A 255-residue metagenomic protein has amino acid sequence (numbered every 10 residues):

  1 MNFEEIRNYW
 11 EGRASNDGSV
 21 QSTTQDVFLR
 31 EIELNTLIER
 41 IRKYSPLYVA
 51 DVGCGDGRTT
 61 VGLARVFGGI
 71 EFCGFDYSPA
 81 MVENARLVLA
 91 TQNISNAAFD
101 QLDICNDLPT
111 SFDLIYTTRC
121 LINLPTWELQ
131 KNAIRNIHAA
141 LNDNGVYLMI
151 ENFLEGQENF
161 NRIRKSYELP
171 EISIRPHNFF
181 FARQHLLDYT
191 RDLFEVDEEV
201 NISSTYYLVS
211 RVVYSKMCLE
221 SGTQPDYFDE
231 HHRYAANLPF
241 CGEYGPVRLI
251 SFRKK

Functional and structural regions predicted by a protein language model:
M1-K43: Conserved class I S-adenosyl-L-methionine
A50, R58-C105: Class I SAM-dependent methyltransferase SAM/SAH-binding core
G55: Conserved glycine-rich SAM-binding loop
Y116: A conserved beta-strand element that flanks and buttresses the S-adenosyl-L-methionine
K131-D143: A short glycine-rich, Lys/Arg-flanked "PGG" loop and its adjoining helix->strand segment in the class I
L148-P170: Conserved class I S-adenosyl-L-methionine
H177-F194: Short alpha-helix
F194-Y227: Conserved catalytic loop of SAM-dependent methyltransferase domains
